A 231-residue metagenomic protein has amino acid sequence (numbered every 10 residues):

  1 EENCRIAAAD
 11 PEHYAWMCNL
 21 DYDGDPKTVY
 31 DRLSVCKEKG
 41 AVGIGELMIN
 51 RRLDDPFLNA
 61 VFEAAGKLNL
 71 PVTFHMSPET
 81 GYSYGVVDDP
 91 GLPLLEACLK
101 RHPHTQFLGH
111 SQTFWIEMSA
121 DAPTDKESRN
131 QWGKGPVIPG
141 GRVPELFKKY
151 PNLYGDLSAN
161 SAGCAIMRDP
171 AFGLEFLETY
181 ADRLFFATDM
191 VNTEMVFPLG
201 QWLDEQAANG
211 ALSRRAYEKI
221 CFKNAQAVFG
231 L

Functional and structural regions predicted by a protein language model:
E1-D89: Active-site gating/metal-coordination segments in enzymes
E2-R5, D31, A60, L94-A97 (+4 more regions): Alpha-helical elements of Rossmann-like donor-binding domains used by nucleotide-donor carbohydrate transfer enzymes
D10-P11, E38, H102, Y150 (+1 more regions): Acidic-histidine catalytic/liganding microenvironments
V29-V35, P170-F172, L231: Short, surface-exposed amphipathic charged segments that create phosphate/polyanion-binding patches used for binding
C36, I44, A65, G155 (+3 more regions): Conserved, mostly hydrophobic/aromatic
V42-G43, D55-F186: Catalytic pocket-lining loop regions of alpha/beta-barrel enzymes, especially the amidohydrolase/enolase/GH5 lineages
R51, F114, A162, N192 (+1 more regions): Active-site micro-motifs of SAM-dependent methyltransferase domains
A181-F185, V191-L231: Mid-to-C-terminal alpha-helical segments outside catalytic/metal-binding sites
